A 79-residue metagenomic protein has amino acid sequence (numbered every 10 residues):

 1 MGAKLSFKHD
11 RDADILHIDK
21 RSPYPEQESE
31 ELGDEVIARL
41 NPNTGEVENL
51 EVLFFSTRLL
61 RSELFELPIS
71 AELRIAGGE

Functional and structural regions predicted by a protein language model:
D10-R11, N41-P42: Short, acidic, Ser/Thr-enriched surface-loop or helix-capping motifs
I18-D19, P23: N-terminal intrinsically disordered, cationic/polar leader segments that include organellar targeting peptides
E28-S29: An N-terminal domain-cap segment
L32-E35: Short, small/polar residue-rich loop motifs at catalytic or cofactor-binding pockets
F54-E79: C-terminal structural segments of small proteins and small subunits
